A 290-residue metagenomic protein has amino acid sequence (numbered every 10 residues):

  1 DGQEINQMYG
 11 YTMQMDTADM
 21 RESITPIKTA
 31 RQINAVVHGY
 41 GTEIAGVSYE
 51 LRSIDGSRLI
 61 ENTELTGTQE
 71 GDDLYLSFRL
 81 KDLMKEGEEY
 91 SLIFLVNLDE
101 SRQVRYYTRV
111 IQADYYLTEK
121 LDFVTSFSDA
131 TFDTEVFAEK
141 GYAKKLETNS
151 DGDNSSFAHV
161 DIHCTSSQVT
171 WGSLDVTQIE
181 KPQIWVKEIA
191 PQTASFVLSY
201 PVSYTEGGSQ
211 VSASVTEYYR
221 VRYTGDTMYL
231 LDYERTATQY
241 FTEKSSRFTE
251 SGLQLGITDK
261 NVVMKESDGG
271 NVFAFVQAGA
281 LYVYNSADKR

Functional and structural regions predicted by a protein language model:
G2-Y49, S57, E89-D175, T249-K289: Core segments of small alpha/beta cavity-forming domains
A18-N34, A45-Q69, D73, S77-F94 (+1 more regions): Surface-exposed, charged secondary-structure patches
I60-E64, Y75-S77, Q103-V110, S214-R220: Well-ordered beta-strand positions in beta-sheet-rich domains
E61-T63, D232-Y233, R290: Beta-propeller fold detector
G71, G207-S209, Q239-S246, N285: A short, polar/proline- and glycine-enriched secondary-structure boundary/capping micro-motif
I111, D232-T242: Short, solvent-exposed aromatic-acidic interface loops
W185-V186, Y218-R220, V263, V272: Short, surface-exposed charged micro-motifs
T193-L230, E234: Exposed beta-sheet edge and beta->alpha loop/turn motif
